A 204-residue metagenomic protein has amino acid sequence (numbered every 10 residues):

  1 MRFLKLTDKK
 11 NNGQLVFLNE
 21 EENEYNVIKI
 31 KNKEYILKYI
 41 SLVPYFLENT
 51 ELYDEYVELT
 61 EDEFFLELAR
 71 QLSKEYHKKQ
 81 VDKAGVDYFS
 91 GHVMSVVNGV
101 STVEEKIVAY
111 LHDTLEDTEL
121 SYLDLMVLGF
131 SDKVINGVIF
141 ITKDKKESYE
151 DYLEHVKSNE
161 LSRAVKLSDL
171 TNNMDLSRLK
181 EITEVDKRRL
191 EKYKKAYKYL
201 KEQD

Functional and structural regions predicted by a protein language model:
R2-K9: A short beta-strand micro-motif
K9-N12, N32: Glycine-centered tight beta-turn/hairpin loop motif at sheet-sheet or coil-to-beta transitions
Q14-E20: Short beta-strand-centered aromatic/proline hotspots
E20-L52, E105: Acidic, low-complexity, intrinsically disordered interaction modules
T60-D204: Active-site helical microenvironments for divalent-metal-assisted chemistry
